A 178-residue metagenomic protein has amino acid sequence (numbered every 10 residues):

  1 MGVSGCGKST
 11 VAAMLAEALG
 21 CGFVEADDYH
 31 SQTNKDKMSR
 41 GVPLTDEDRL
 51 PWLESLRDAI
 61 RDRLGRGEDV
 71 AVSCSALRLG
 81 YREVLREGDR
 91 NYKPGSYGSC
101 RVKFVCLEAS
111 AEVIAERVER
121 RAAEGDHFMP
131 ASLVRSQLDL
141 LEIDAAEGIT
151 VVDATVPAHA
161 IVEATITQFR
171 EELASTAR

Functional and structural regions predicted by a protein language model:
V3: P-loop (Walker A) phosphate-binding loop of NTP-binding proteins
C6, A13-D58: Conserved substrate/cofactor phosphate-moiety recognition/catalytic segment in nucleotide-dependent phosphotransferases
S9, S96, R170-R178: Eukaryotic N-terminal low-complexity, Ser/Thr- and Lys/Arg-rich leader segments that predominantly function as
V11, W52, L56, I114 (+1 more regions): Hydrophobic alpha-helical packing elements
H30, A76-R78, A109-I114, P157: Conserved nucleotide-binding/hydrolysis micro-motifs of P-loop NTPases
E47-S99, L107: Glycine-rich phosphate-binding loop used to anchor ATP phosphates in small-molecule kinases, encompassing both
Y92-V118, V152: Conserved phosphate-donor/acceptor-positioning beta-strand/loop module used by diverse small-molecule
A123-A164, E172, R178: Small-molecule kinase domains that catalyze NTP-dependent phosphoryl transfer to phosphate-bearing small molecules
